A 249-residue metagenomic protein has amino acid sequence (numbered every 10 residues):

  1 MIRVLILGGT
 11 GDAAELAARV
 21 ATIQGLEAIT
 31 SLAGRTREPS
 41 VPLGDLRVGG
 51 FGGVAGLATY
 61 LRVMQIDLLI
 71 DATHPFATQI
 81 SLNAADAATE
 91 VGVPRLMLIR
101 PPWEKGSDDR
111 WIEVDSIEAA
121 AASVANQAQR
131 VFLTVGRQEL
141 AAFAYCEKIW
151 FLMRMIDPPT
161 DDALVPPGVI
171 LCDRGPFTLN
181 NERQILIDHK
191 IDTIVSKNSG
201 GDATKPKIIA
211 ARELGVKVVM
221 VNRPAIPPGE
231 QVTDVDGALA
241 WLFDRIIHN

Functional and structural regions predicted by a protein language model:
M1-V4: Extreme N-terminal starter segment of soluble prokaryotic enzymes
G8-V41: N-terminal glycine-rich anion-binding loop in soluble enzyme alpha/beta folds
I29-G52, D109-R110, A163-G168: N-terminal beta-loop-helix "entrance" segment that forms/cooperates in small-molecule cofactor or anionic ligand
T30-E38, L98-W103, I117, R137-E139 (+2 more regions): Short, polar loop motifs at secondary-structure junctions
G44-L61, C172-N181: Glycine-rich, highly charged phosphate/nucleotide-binding loops
A58-E118: Glycine/small-residue-rich loop that forms an oxyanion/phosphate-binding "nest" at active or ligand-binding sites
E118-W150: Internal active-site segments that recognize and position negatively charged phosphoryl groups and nucleotide moieties
A144-P176: Histidine/lysine/aspartate-rich catalytic loop segments that bind and position anionic ligands
